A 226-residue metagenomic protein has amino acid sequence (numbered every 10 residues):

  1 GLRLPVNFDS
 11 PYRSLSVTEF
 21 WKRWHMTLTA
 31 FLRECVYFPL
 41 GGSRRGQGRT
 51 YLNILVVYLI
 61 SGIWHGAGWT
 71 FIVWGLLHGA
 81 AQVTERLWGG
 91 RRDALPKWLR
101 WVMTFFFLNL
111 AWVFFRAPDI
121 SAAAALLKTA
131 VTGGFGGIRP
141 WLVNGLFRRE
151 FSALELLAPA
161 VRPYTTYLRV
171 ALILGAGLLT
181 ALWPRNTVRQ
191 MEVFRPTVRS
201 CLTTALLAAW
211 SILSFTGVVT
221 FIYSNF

Functional and structural regions predicted by a protein language model:
G1-N7, P11: Acidic, glycine-rich loop-and-beta core segments that form the ion-binding/anion-interacting portion of active sites
L2, S14-R33, Y37-N225: Non-catalytic, membrane-anchoring transmembrane segments at the edges
